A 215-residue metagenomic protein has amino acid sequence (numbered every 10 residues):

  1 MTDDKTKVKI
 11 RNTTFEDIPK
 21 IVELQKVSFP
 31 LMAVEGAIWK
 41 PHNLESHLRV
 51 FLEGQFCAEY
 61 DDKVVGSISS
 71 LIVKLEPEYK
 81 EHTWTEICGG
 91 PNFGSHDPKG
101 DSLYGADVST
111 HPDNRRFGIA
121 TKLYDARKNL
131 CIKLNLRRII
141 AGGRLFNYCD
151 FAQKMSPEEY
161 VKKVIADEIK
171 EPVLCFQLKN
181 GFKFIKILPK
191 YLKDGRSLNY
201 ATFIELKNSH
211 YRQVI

Functional and structural regions predicted by a protein language model:
K7-I21: A short beta-loop-alpha structural element at the N-terminal edge of CoA-dependent acyl/N-acetyltransferase catalytic
V8, K63-S67, L103: Glycine-rich phosphate/pyrophosphate-binding loop shared by adenosine-nucleotide-utilizing enzymes
F29, A33-Y60, V64-L75, E86-G94: Active-site rim helix/loop that mediates acceptor-substrate recognition in acyltransferases
I68-D107, D125, R144-P172, L178 (+1 more regions): Conserved acyl-donor/pantetheine-binding loop and adjacent beta-alpha core of acyl/acetyltransferases and related
L103, R212-Q213: Long, contiguous binding/interaction regions
H111-D113: Active-site acidic-Proline motif in GNAT/NAT acetyltransferases
R116-C131, I140-A141: Conserved acetyl-CoA-binding loop-helix of GNAT-fold acetyltransferases
L136, L178-I187: Conserved acetyl-CoA-binding loop of GNAT-fold acetyltransferases
